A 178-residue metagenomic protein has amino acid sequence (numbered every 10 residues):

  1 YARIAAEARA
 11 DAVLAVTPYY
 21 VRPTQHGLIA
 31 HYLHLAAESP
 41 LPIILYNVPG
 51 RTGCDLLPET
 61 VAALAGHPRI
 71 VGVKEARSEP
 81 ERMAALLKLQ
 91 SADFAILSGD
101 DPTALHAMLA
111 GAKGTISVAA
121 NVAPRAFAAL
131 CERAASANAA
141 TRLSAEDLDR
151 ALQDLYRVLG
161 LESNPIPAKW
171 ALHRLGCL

Functional and structural regions predicted by a protein language model:
Y1-G53: Active-site beta->alpha loop and helix N-cap motifs at the rims of alpha/beta catalytic domains
Y1-I4, G27-Y32, L56-A62, A104-H106 (+1 more regions): Short, acidic/polar
P18-Y19, D55, T115, N121 (+2 more regions): Residue-level preference for alpha-helix termini and adjacent loops
H31, V61-A62, R133-A134, A171 (+1 more regions): Alpha-helix boundary/capping detector
A37-E38, P49-E162: Catalytic alpha/beta core domains of metabolic enzymes, predominantly
L159-L178: C-terminal extensions of enzymes
